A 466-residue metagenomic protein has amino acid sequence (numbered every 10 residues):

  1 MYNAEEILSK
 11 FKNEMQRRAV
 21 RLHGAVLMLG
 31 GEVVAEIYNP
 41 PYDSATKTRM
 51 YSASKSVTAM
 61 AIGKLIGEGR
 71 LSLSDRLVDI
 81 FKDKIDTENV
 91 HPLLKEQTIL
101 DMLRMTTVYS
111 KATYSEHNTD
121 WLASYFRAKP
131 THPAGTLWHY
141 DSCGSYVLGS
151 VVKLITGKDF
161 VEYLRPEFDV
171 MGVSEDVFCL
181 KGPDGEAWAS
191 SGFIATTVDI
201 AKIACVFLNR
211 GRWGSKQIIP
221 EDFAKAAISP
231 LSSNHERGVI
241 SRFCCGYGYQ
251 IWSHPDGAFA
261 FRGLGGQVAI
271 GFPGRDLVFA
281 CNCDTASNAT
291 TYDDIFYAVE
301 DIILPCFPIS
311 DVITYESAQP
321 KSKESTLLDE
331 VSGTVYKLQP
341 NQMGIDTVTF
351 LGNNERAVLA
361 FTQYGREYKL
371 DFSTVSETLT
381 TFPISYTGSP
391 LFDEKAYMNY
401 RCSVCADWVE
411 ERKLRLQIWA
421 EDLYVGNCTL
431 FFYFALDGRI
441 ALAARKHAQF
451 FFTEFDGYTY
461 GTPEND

Functional and structural regions predicted by a protein language model:
F11-Y42, D276-F279: A short, well-structured edge-of-sheet supersecondary motif
A19-L22, T46, L264-G265: Short, small/polar residue-rich loop motifs at catalytic or cofactor-binding pockets
G31, R49-S74, M102, L148-K153 (+1 more regions): Active-site SXXK
E68-T107, R127, T156-A195: Active-site helix/loop module of the DD-peptidase/beta-lactamase fold, centered on the serine-lysine SxxK catalytic
M105, V147-V151, A189-R212, Q267-D284: Active-site-proximal alpha-helical segments within enzyme catalytic domains
K225-N282: Active-site Gly/Thr loop motif
G263-Q319: Structured C-terminal helix/loop/strand segments within mature extracytoplasmic catalytic/sensor domains
I313-D466: Peripheral terminal and inter-domain segments
